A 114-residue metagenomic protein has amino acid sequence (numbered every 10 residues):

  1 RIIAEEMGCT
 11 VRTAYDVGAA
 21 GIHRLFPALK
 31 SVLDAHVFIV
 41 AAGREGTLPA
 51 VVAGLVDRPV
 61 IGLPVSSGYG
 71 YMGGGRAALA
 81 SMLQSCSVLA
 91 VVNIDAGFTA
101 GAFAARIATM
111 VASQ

Functional and structural regions predicted by a protein language model:
R1, I22-H23, A42-V51, M72-G73 (+1 more regions): Short glycine/serine/threonine-rich phosphate/pyrophosphate-binding segments that cradle anionic phosphate groups
R1-L29: Glycine-rich phosphate/diphosphate-binding loop of Rossmann-like nucleotide-binding domains
I2, H23-L33, G54, M72-S85: Active-site-proximal loop->helix
E6, K30, A102-R106: Charged/polar positions on well-ordered alpha helices
C9-R12, H36-F38, R58-G62, V88-V92: Structural motif
V17-G21, E45, P64-Y69: Acidic, glycine-rich active-site loops and adjacent beta-strand->loop/helix elements that engage anionic groups
P27-V65: Glycine-rich phosphate-binding loop
V65-Q114: C-terminal binding/interaction regions
